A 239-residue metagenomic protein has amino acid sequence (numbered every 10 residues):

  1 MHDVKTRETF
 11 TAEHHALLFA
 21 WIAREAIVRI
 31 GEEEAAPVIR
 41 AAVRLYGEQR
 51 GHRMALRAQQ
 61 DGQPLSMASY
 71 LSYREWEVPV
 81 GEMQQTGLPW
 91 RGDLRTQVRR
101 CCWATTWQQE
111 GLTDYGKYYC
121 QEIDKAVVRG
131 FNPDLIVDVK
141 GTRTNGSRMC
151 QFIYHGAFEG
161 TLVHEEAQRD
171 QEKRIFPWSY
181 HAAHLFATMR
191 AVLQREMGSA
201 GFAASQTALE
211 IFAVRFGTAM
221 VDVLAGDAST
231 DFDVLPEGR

Functional and structural regions predicted by a protein language model:
M1-D93, C102-E122, I136-M149, H155-R239: N-terminal accessory segment detector
D124-F131: A gly/proline- and charged-residue-enriched helix-loop-helix capping module
